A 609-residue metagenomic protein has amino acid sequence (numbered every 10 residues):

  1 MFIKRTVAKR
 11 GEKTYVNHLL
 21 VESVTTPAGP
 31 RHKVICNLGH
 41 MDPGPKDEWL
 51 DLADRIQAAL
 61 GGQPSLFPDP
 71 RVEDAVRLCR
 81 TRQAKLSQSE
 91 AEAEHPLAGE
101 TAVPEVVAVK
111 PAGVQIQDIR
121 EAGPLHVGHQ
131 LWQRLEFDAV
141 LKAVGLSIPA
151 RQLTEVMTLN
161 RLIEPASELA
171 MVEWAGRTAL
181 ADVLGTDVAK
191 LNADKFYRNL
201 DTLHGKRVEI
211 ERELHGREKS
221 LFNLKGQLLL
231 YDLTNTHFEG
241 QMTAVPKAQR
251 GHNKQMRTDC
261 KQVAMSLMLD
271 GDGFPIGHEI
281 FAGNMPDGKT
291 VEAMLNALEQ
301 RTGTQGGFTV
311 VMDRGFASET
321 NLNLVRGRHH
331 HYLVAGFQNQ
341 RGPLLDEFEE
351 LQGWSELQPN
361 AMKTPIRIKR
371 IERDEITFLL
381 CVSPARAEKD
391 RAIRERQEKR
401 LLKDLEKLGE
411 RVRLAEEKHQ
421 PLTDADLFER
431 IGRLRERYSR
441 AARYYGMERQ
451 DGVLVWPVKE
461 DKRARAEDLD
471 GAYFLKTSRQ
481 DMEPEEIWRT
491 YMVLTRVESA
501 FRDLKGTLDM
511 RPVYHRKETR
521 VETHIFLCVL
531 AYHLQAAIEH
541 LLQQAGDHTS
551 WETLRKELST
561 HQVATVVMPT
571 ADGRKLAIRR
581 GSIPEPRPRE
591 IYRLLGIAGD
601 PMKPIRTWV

Functional and structural regions predicted by a protein language model:
M1-R151: Conserved glycine(s) in the ABC-transporter nucleotide-binding domain "signature"
F2-R5, V16-L19, P27, V107-P124 (+1 more regions): Anion-binding and metal-coordination hotspots
